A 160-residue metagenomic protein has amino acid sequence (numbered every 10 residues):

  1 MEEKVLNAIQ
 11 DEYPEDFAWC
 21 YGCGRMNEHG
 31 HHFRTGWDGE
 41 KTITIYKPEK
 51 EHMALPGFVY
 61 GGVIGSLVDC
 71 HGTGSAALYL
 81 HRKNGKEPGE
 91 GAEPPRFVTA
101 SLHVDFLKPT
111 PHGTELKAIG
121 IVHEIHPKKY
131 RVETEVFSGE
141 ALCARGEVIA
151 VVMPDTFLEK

Functional and structural regions predicted by a protein language model:
M1-P14, K108-K160: HotDog/MaoC-like acyl-thioester-processing domains
M1-P56: Non-catalytic linker/capping segments at the edges of enzyme domains
H32-R34, D105, I119-I121: Short, surface-exposed charged micro-motifs
E40-T42, V98-L102, A144: A generic structural signal for short beta-strands and their flanking turns/coil linkers
I43-C70, G74-Y79: A conserved, well-ordered hydrophobic junction motif at loop->secondary-structure transitions
Y46-P48, F106, V152: Hydrophobic residues in beta-strands and at strand termini
S75-K117: Hydrophobic beta-strand-centered segment that forms part of the acyl-chain substrate-binding groove
